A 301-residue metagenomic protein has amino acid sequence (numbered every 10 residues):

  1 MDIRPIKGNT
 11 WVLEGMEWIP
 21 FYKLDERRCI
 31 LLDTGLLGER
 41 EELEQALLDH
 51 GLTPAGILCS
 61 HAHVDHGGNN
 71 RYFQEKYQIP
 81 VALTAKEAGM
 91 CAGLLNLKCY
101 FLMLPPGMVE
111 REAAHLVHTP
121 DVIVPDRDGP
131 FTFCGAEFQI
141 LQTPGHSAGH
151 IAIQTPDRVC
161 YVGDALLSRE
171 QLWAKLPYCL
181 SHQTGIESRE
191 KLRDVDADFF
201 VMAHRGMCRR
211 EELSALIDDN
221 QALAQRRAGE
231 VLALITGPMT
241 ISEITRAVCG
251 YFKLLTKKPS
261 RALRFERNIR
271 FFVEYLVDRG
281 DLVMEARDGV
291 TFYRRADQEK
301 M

Functional and structural regions predicted by a protein language model:
M1-H50, A152-G163: Conserved beta-strand hairpin/beta-sheet module of binuclear metal-dependent hydrolase folds, prominently
N9, Y22, D33, H61 (+8 more regions): Divalent metal-coordination and catalytic microenvironments
W11, I30, L58, A82 (+4 more regions): Hydrophobic/aromatic beta-strand patches that form the interior of the parallel beta-sheet core in alpha/beta enzyme
P20-F21, R28, E39-E41, L48 (+11 more regions): A structural signal for the main folded, soluble domain(s) of proteins
L37, P130, E137-Q225: Metallo-beta-lactamase
G38-E41, Q45-T132: Active-site HxH/HxHxD metal-binding segment of metal-dependent hydrolases
G67, G185, I269: Aromatic/hydrophobic pocket-lining residues that form the small-molecule binding cavity in soluble enzyme cores
A233-M301: C-terminal regulatory/interaction regions
